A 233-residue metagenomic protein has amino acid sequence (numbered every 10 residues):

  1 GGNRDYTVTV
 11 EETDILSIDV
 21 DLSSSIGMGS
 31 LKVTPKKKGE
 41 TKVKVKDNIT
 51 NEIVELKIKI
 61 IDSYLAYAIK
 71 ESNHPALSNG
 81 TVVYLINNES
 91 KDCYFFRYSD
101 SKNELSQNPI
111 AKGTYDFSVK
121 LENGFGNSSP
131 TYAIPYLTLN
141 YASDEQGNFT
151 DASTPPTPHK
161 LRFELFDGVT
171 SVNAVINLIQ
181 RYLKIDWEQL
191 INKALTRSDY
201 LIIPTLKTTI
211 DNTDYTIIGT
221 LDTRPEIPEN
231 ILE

Functional and structural regions predicted by a protein language model:
G1-L232: Extracytoplasmic soluble-region selector
